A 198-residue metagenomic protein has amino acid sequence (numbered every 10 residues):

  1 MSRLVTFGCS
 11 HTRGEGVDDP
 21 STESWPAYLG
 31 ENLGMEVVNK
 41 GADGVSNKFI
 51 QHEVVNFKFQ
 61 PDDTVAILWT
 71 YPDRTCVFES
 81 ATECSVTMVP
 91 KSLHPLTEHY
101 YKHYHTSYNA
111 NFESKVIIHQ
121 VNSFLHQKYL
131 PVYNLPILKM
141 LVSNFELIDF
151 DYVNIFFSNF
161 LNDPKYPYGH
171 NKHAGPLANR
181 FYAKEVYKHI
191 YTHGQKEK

Functional and structural regions predicted by a protein language model:
M1-K48, E53, K58, F181: Serine-esterase "nucleophile elbow" of acetyl-processing enzymes
V55-K198: Alpha-helical cap/lid subdomain in secreted, periplasmic, or secretory-pathway luminal O-acyl-processing enzymes
